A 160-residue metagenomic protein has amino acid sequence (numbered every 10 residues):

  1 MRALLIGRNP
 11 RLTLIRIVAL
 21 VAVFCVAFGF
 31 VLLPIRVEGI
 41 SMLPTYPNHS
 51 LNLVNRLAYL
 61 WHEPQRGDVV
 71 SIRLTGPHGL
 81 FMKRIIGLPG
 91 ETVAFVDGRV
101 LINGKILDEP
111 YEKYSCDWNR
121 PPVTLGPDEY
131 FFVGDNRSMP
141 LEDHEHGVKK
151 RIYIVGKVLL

Functional and structural regions predicted by a protein language model:
M1-L160: Extended hydrophobic leader/signal-anchor segments used for secretion and membrane insertion
